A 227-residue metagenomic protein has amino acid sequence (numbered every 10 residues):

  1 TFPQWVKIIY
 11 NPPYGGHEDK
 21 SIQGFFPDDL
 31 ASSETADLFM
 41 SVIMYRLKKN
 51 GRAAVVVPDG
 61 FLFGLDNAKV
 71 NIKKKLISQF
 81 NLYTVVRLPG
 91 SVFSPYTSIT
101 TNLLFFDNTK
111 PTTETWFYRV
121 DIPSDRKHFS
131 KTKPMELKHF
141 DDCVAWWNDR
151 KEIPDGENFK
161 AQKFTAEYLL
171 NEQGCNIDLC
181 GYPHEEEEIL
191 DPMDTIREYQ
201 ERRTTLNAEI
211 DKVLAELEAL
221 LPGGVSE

Functional and structural regions predicted by a protein language model:
T1-E227: A conserved structural/catalytic subdomain of Rossmann-like adenosyl-cofactor enzymes
